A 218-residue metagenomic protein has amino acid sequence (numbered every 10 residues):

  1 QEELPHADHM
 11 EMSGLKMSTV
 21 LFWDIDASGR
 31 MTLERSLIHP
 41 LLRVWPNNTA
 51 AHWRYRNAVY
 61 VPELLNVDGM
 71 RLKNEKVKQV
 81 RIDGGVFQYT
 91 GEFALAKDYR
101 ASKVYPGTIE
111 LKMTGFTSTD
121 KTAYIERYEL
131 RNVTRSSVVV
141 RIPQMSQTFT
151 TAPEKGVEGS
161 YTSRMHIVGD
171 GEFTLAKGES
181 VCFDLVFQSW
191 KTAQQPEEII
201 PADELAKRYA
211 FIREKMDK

Functional and structural regions predicted by a protein language model:
Q1-K218: Terminal accessory carbohydrate-recognition/targeting modules of carbohydrate-active enzymes
